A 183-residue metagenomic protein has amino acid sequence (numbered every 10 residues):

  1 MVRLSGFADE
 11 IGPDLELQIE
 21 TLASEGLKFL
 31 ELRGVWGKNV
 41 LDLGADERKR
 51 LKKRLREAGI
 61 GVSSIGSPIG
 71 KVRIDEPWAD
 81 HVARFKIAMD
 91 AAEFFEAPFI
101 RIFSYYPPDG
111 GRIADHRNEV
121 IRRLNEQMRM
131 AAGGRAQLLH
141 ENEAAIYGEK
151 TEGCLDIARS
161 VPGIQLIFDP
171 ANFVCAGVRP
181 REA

Functional and structural regions predicted by a protein language model:
M1-A97, N125, A132, Q165: N-terminal pre-domain/capping segments
L4, F29-L32, I65, N125-A183: Acidic/histidine-rich catalytic cores of soluble enzymes
E10-G12, G34-W36, P68-K71, S104-P108 (+2 more regions): Active-site-proximal loop/turn and secondary-structure-junction residues that shape catalytic pockets, frequently
L43-R50, W78-K86, I113-N125, T151-L155 (+1 more regions): Charged helix-capping and loop-helix junction motifs
A92-I113, G134-E143: Active-site groove signature of glycoside hydrolases
